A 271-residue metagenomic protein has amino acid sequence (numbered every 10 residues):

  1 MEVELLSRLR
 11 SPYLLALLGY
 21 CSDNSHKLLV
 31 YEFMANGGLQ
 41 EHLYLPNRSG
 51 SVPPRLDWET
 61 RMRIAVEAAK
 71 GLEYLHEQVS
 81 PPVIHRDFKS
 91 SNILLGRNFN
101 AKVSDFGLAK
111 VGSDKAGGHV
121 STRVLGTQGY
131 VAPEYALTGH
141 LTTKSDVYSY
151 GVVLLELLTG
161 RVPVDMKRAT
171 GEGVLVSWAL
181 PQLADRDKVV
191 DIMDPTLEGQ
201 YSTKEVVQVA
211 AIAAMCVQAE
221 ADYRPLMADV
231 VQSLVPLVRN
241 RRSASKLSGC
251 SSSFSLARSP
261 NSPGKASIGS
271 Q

Functional and structural regions predicted by a protein language model:
E2-E4: Regulatory alphaC helix of protein kinase catalytic domains
A16-K27, A35-N36: Short beta-strand micro-motifs within the conserved protein kinase catalytic domain, predominantly in the N-lobe
K70-V83: Protein kinase catalytic-loop region centered on the HRD/HxD motif
L108-K110: Activation segment
D146: Conserved catalytic-loop aspartate of Hanks-type protein kinases
L180-D222: C-terminal lobe substrate-recognition/regulatory segment of protein kinase catalytic domains
S202-I212, A219-Q271: Intrinsically disordered, low-complexity cytosolic regulatory tails and linkers adjacent to catalytic/signaling modules
